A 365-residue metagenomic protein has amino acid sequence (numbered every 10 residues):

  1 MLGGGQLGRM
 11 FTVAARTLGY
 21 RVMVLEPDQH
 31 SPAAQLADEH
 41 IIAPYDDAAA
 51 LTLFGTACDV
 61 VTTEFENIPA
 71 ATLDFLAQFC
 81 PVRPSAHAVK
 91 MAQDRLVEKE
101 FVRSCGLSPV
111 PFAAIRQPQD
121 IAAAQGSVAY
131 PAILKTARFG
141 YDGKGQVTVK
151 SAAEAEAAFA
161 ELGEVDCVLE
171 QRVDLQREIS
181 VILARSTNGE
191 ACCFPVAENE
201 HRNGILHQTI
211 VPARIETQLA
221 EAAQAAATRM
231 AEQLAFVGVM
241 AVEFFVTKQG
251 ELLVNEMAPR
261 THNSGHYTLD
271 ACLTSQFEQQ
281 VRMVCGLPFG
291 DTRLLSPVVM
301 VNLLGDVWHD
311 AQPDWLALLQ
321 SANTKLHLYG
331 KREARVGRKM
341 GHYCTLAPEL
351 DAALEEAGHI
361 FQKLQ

Functional and structural regions predicted by a protein language model:
M1-V97, S104, Q119, G358: ATP-binding N-terminal substructure of ATP-dependent carboxylate-amine bond-forming enzymes
M91-S180, A184-N203, H207-Q233, A357 (+1 more regions): Active-site nucleotide/adenylate-binding loops and adjacent lid/helix of ATP-dependent enzymes
P111, P131-L134, D166-E170, M240-A241 (+2 more regions): A short linear hydrophobic-aromatic micro-motif
L183-T187, F244-K248, G330: Short, low-complexity Ser/Thr-rich regulatory SLiMs
C192, M240, L252-E256: Protein kinase-like catalytic core scaffold
E221-V242, K248, A258-V307: Active-site "cap" helix and flanking loop/linker of ATP-utilizing ligase/carboxylase catalytic domains
R282-Q365: Peripheral (often C-terminal) accessory segments that flank ATP-dependent C-N-forming ligase machineries
